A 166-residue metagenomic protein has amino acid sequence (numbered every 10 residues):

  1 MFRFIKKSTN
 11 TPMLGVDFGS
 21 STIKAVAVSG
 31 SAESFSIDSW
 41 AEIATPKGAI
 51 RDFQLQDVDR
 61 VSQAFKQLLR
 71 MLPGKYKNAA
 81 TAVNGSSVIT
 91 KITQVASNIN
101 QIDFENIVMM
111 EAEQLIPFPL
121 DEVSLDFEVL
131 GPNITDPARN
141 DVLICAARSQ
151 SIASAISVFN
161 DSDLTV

Functional and structural regions predicted by a protein language model:
M1-F4, L164-V166: Charged, flexible boundary elements
F2-A44, P73, K77-N84: Gly/Thr-rich phosphate-binding beta-strand-loop-beta motif of the actin/hexokinase/Hsp70
S29-A32, L69-L72, I116-L120: Conserved NTP-handling cores and scaffolds of large molecular machines
E33, R51-R60, G131-R139: Short, glycine- and charge-enriched coil/turn segments that flank and shape catalytic ligand pockets
F35, R51-F53, V88-I92: Switch/connector loops and helix/strand junctions flanking conserved nucleotide-binding motifs in nucleotide-processing
S39-R70: N-terminal phosphate-binding loop and adjacent alpha-helix
F65-N78, S162: Phosphate/pyrophosphate-binding loops at sites that engage ATP/ADP/AMP, CoA/4′-phosphopantetheine, polyphosphate
N78, A82-V166: Active-site neighborhood for divalent-cation/phosphate handling
